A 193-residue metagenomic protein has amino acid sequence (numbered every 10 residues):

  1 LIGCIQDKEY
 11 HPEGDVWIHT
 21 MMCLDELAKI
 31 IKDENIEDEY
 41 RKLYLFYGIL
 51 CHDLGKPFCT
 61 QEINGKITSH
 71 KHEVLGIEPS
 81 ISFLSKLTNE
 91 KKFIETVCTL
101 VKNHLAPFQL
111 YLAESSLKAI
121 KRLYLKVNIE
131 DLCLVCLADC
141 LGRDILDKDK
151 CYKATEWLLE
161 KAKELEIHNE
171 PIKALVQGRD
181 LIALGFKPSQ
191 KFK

Functional and structural regions predicted by a protein language model:
L1-L24, P57-K66: Active-site flanking loop/helix segments enriched in acidic
I2-I5, V97-T99, Q190-K193: Short linear loop/turn motifs
D15, A28-K153: Divalent metal-dependent catalytic cores for phosphoryl transfer on phosphate-bearing substrates
M21, V74-E78, E114, A174-R179: A generic alpha-helix surface/boundary motif
E39-K42, S82-K86, G142-K193: Charged substrate- and nucleic-acid-binding regions of tRNA-handling and nucleotidyl-transfer enzymes, centered on
